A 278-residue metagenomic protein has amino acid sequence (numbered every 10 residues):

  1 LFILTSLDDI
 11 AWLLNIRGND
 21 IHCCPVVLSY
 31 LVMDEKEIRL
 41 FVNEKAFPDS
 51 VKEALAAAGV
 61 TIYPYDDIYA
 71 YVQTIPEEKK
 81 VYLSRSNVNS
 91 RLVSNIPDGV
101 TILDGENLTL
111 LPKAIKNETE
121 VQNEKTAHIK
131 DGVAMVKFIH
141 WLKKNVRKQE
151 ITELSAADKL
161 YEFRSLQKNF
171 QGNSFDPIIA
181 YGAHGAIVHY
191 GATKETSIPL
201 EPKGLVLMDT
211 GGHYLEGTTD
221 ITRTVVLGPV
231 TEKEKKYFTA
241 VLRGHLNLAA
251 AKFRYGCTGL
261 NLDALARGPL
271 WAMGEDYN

Functional and structural regions predicted by a protein language model:
L1-N278: Active-site neighborhoods and metal-handling regions in enzymes and metal-associated proteins
